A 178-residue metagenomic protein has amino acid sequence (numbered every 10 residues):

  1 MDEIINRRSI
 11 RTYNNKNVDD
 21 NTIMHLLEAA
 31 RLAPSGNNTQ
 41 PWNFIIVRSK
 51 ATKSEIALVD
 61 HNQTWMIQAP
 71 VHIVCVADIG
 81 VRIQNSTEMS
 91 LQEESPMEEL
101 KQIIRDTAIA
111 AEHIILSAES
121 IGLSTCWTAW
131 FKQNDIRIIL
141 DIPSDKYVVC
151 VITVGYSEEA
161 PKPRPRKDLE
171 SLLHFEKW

Functional and structural regions predicted by a protein language model:
D2-N15, T87-L91, V149-W178: C-terminal helix-cap and adjacent tail motif
I23-E28: Short amphipathic alpha-helical segments
A29-A30, G36: N-terminal structural module
A30-R31, I73, E93-I139: Small-aliphatic-rich amphipathic alpha-helix that forms the alpha element of a beta-alpha
N38-A108: Glycine/small-residue-rich phosphate/adenosyl-binding loop
T39-W42, L123, V149: Short secondary-structure junction motifs
T64-V74, D141-P163: A glycine-rich helix N-cap at a beta->alpha junction
A77, W130, Y156: Short secondary-structure boundary segments
